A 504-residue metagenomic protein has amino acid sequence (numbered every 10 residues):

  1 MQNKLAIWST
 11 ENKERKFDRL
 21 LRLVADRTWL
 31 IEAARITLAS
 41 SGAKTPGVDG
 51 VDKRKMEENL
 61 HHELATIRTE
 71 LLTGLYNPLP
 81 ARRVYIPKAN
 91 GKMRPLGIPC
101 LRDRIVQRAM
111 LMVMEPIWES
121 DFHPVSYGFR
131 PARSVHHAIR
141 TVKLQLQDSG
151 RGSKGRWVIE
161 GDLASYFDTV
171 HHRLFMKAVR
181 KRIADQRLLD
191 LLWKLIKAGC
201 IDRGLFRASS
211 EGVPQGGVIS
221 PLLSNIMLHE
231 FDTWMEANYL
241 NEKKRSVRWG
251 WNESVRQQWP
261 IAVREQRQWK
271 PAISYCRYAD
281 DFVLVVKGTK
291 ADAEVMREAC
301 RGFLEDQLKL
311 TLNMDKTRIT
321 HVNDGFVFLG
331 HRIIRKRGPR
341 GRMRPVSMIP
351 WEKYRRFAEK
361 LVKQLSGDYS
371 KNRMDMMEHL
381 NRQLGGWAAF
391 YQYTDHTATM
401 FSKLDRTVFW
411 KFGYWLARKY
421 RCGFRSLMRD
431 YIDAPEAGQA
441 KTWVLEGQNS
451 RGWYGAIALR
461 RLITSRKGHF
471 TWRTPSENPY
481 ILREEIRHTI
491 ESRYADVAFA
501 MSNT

Functional and structural regions predicted by a protein language model:
M1-H62: Non-catalytic, polymerase-adjacent accessory regions of viral genome-replication enzymes
A25-E32, P80-A81, A89, I196 (+4 more regions): Core structural elements
K55-N77: Amphipathic alpha-helical blocks
L71, P80, P124-R130, H137-L312 (+2 more regions): Conserved polymerase palm-domain catalytic core
K197, R203-F206, Q307-M374, E378 (+1 more regions): A conserved non-catalytic segment of reverse transcriptases and RNA-directed RNA polymerases corresponding to the late
M376-G423, L427-Y431: Non-catalytic, peripheral interaction segments enriched in hydrophobic/basic residues
K419-N503: Extended C-terminal regions of large enzymes
